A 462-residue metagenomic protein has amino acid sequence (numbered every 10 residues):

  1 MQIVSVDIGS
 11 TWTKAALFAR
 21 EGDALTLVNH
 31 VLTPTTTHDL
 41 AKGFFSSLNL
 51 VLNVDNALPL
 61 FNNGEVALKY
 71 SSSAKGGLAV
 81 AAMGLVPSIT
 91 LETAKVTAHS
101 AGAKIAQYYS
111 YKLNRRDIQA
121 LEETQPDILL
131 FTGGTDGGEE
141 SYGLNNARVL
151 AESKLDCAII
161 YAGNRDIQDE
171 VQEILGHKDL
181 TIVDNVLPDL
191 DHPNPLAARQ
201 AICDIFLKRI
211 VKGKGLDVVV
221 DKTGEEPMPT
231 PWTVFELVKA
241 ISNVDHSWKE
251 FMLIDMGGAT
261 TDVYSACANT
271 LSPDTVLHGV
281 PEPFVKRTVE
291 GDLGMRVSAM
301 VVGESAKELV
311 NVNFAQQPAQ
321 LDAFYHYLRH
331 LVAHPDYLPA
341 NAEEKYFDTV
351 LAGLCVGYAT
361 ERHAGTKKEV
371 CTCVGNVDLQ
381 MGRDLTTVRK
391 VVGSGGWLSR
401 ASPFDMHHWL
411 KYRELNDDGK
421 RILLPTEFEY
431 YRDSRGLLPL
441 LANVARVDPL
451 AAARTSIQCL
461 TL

Functional and structural regions predicted by a protein language model:
M1-S5, E21-A24, V28-H38, K42-F45 (+5 more regions): Nucleotide/phosphate-binding catalytic cleft detector across ATP-hydrolyzing and phosphate-transferring enzymes
I8-W12: Short polar catalytic/cofactor-binding loops
T13-A19, V80, M256, T261-A266: Short beta-strand scaffold segments in enzyme catalytic cores
A24-L27, K286-T288, H330-L338, N416-I422: Short acidic (Asp/Glu) and glycine-rich catalytic loops that position anionic groups and cofactors
K239, H246-A319, P403-E427: Glycine-rich phosphate-binding loop of actin/hexokinase-like ATP-binding domains
T261, S265-A268, S298, E361-K368 (+2 more regions): Hydrophobic alpha-helix feature that most strongly marks membrane-spanning transmembrane helices and their immediate
E304-E369: A glycine- and small/hydrophobic-rich beta-loop-beta segment that serves as a flexible "lid/hinge" or phosphate-binding
